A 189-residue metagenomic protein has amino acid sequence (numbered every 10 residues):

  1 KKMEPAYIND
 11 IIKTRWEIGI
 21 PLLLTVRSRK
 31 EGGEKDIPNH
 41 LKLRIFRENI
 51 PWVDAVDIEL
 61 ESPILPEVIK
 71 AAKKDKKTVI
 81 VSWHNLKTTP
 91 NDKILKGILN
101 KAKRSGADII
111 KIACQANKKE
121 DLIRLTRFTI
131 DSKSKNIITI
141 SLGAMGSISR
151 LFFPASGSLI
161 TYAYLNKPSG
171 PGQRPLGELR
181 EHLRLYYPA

Functional and structural regions predicted by a protein language model:
K1-M3, T25, F46, W52-I64 (+3 more regions): Catalytic beta/alpha-barrel core
K2-W16, L60-K76, P90-K93, N117-I130 (+1 more regions): Active-site-adjacent beta->alpha loops and helix N-cap segments on the catalytic face of soluble alpha/beta enzymes
P5-W52: N-terminal active-site wall of soluble small-molecule enzyme domains
I18-G32, K74-H84, S134-I138: Short beta-strand/loop segments at the ligand-binding rim of alpha/beta enzyme cores
E31-H40, D92-I94, G146-F153: Glycine-rich, charge-decorated loop segments at or immediately adjacent to ligand/cofactor-binding or catalytic sites
I50-A55, A71-V81, R104-I109, S132-K135 (+1 more regions): Glycine-enriched alpha-helix->loop->beta-strand junction motifs that scaffold or abut catalytic
L95-A102: Anionic-ligand binding region
R127-A189: C-terminal alpha-helical cap/extension of soluble enzyme domains
